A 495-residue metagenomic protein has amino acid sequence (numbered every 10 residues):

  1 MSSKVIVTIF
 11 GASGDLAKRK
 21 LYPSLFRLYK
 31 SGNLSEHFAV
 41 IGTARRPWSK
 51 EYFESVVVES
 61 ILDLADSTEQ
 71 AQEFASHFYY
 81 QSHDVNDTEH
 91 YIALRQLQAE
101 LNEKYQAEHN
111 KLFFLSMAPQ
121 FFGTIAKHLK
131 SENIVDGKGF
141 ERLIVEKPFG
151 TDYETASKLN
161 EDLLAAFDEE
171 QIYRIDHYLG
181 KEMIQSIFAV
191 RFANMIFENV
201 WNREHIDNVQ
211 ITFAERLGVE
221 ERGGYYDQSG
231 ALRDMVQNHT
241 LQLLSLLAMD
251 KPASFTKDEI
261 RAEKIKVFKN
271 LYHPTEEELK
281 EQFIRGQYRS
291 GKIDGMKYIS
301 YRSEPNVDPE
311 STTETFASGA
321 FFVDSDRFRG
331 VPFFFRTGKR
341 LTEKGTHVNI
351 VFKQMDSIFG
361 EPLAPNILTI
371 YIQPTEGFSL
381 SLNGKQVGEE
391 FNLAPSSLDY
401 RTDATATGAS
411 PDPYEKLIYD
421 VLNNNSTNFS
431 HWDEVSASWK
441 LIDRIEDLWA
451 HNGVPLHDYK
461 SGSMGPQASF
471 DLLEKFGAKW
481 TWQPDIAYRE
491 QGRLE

Functional and structural regions predicted by a protein language model:
M1-V145, F149-E495: Secretory/organelle targeting and membrane-embedding segments
